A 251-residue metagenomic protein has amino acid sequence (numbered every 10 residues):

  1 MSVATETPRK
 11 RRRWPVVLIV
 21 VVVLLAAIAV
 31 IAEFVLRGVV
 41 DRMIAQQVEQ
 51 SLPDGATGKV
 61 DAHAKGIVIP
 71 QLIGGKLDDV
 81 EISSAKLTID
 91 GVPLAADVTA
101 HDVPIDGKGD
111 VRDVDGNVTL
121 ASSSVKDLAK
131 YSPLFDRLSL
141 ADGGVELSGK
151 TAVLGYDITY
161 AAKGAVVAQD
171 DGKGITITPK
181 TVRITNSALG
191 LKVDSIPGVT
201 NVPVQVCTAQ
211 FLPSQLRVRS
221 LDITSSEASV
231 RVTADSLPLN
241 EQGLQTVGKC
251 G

Functional and structural regions predicted by a protein language model:
M1-G66, L72-G74, Q242-G251: Hydrophobic membrane-targeting and insertion signals
T57-A152: N-terminal beta-strand/beta-hairpin edge segment
G66, K86-T88, A100-D102, T151 (+4 more regions): A mature extracytoplasmic/lumenal domain signature
L87-P93, V153-D157, T185-A188, L237-Q242: Short, cysteine-centered beta-strand-loop-beta hairpins and adjacent loop/turn segments enriched in charged/polar
A96-K108, A162-Q169, Q245-G251: A short, surface-exposed beta-strand/turn
S123-G198, T208: Soluble extracytoplasmic domains of inner/organellar membrane proteins
S195-G251: Extracytoplasmic/luminal low-complexity segments enriched in Pro/Gly and acidic/polar residues that act as flexible
